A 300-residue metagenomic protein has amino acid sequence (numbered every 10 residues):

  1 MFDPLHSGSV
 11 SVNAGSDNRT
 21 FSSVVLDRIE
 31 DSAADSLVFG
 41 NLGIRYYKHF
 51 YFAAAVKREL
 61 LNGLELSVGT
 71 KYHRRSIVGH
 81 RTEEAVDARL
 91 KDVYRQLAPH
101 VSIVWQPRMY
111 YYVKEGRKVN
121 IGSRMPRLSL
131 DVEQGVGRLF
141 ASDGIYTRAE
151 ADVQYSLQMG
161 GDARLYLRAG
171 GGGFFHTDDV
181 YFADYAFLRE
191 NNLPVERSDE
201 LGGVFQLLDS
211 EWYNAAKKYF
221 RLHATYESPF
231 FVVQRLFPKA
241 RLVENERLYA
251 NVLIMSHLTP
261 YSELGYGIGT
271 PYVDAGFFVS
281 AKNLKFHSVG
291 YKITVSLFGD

Functional and structural regions predicted by a protein language model:
M1, A14, A54-R58, T70 (+8 more regions): Residues on the lipid-exposed face of transmembrane beta-strands in outer-membrane beta-barrel proteins
D3-G8, N62-L66, S76, Q106-V113 (+6 more regions): Repeated loop/turn-to-beta-strand initiation elements of outer-membrane beta-barrel proteins
S9-D27, D35-I44, G116-N120, R127-V232: C-terminal outer-membrane beta-barrel translocator/porin domains of Gram-negative envelope proteins and their
G15-F21, L61-G63, H73-I77, Q106-Y110 (+6 more regions): Structural signature of outer-membrane beta-barrel domains
D17, S22-G161, R247-Y249: Transmembrane beta-strand segments of outer-membrane beta-barrel domains in Gram-negative and organellar OMPs
I29-A33, L97, R164, T225 (+2 more regions): Outer-membrane beta-barrel transmembrane domain signature
Y46-F52, V93-P99, D143-A149, A216-A224 (+4 more regions): Residues that define the transmembrane beta-barrel architecture of outer-membrane proteins
A169-G173, A186-L188, A240-R247, I268: Active/binding-pocket-proximal capping segment
